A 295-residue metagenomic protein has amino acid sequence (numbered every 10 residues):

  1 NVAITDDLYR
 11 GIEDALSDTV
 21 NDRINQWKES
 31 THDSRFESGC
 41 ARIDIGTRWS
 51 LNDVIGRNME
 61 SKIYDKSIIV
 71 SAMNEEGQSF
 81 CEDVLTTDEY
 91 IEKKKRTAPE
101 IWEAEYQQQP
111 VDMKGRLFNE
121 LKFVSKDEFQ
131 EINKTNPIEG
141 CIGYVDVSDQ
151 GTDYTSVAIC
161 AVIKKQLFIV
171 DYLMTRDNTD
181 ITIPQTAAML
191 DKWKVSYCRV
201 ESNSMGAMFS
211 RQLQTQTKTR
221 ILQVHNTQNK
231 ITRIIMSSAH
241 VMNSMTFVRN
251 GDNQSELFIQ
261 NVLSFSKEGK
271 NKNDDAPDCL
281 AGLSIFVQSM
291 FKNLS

Functional and structural regions predicted by a protein language model:
V2-E76: Signature of the SF2 helicase/ATPase Hel1-core->accessory helical subdomain module
Y9-R10, D149, M174, S204: Short, glycine/acidic-enriched loop or turn micro-motifs at the edges of active sites
A41-I45, Y144, S196-E201: Short catalytic-loop micro-motif centered on adjacent basic/acidic residues
W49-I63, I69-S71, G77-S79, D88-E92 (+4 more regions): Mg2+-dependent endonuclease catalytic cores in nucleic-acid-processing enzymes, primarily RNase H-like
G77-V145: ATPase catalytic-site recognition across NTP-hydrolyzing enzymes
T135-V162, C279: Gly/Thr-rich phosphate-binding beta-strand-loop-beta motif of the actin/hexokinase/Hsp70
Y172, L283-S295: Acidic two-metal-ion nuclease catalytic site recognized across multiple nuclease folds, prominently DnaQ/RNase D-T
D274-P277: Conserved RecA-like P-loop NTPase helicase motor core
